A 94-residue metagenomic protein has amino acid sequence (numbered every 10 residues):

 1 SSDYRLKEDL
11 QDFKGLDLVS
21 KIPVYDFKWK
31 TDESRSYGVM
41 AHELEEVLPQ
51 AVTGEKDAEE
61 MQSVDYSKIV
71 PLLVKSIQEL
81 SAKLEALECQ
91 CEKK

Functional and structural regions predicted by a protein language model:
S1-Y66, K83-K94: C-terminal intramolecular chaperone/autoprocessing and neck/assembly modules of extracellular spikes and adhesins
G38, P71-L72: Conserved, well-structured core segments
H42, K75-Q78: A generic structural signal for well-ordered alpha-helical surface patches
D65, L73-S76: Short, hydrophobic-biased amphipathic alpha-helical segments
